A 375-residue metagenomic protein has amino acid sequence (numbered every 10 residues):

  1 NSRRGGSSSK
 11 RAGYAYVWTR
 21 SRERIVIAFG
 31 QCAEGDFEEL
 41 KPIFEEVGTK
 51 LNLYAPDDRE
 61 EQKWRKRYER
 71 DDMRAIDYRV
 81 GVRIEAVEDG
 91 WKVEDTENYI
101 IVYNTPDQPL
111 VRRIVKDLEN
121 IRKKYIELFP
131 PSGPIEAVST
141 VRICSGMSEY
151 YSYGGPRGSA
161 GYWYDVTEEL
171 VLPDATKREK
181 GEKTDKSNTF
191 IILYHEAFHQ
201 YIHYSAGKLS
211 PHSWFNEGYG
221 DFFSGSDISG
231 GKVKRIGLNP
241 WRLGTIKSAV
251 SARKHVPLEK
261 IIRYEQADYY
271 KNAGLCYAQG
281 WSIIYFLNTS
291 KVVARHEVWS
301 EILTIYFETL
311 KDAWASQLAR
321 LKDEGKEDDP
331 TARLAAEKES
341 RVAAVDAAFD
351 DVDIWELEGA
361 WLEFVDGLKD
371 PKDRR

Functional and structural regions predicted by a protein language model:
N1, G155-K177, N188, G207-R375: Acidic/His/Gly-enriched intrinsically disordered linker/tail segments that often contain short helix/coil "MoRF-like"
N1-R22: Signature of long, low-cysteine stretches enriched in small and polar/charged residues
R24-E69, V115, E119-N120, K124 (+1 more regions): Surface-exposed amphipathic alpha-helical segments
A28-G30, E39-I43, S152-P156, I202-H203 (+2 more regions): Short, solvent-exposed loop/turn and secondary-structure capping segments
E38, P42-T49, R112, K116-K123 (+11 more regions): Solvent-exposed, polar/charged alpha-helical surfaces in well-ordered, non-transmembrane soluble domains, broadly
V47-A55, N98, V141, G220: Short conserved aromatic/hydrophobic patches within beta-strands of well-structured domains
P56-R83, I143-G146: Short, basic/low-complexity N-terminal boundary segments at the transition from targeting/disordered tails
E88-F215, K311, A315, R341: Juxtacatalytic substrate-recognition/specificity segment
